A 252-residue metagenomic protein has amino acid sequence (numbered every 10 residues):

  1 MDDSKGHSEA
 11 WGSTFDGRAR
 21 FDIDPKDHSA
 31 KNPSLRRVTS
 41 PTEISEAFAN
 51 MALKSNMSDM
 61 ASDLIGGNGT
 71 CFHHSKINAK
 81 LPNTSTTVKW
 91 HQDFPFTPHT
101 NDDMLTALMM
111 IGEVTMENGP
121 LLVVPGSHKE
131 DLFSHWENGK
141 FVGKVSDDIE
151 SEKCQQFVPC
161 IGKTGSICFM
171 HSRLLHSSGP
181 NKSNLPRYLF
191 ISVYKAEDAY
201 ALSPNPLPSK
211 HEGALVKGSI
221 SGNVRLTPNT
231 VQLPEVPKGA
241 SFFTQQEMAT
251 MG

Functional and structural regions predicted by a protein language model:
M1-W90, F96: Non-heme Fe(II)-dependent double-stranded beta-helix
F21, Q92, K140-C154, P186 (+1 more regions): Short, surface-exposed loop/helix-turn segments at secondary-structure junctions that function as lids/hinges flanking
M51, G67-T70, F94-D102, I111-P120 (+1 more regions): Active-site region of the double-stranded beta-helix
K76, L81, Q92, M109-E113 (+1 more regions): Short, structured patches in soluble enzyme cores that scaffold and shape functional sites
P82, V124-D131, V193-A199: Short edge-strand/loop segments of extracellular domains
T97-M116, I161-T164, F169, V193-A196: Short, conserved beta-strand element in jelly-roll/cupin
V114-S177: Double-stranded beta-helix
E137-N138, I167, R173-G252: Non-heme Fe(II)/2-oxoglutarate
